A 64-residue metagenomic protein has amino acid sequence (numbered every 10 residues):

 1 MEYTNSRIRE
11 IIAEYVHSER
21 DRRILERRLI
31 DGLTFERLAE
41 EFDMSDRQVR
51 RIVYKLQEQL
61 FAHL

Functional and structural regions predicted by a protein language model:
M1-R20: Short, Lys/Arg-enriched anionic-surface-contact patches
H17-D31: Short amphipathic alpha helix immediately N-terminal
R37-F42: Short alpha-helical "recognition helix" segments of helix-turn-helix
R47: Key DNA-contact positions within bacterial/archaeal DNA-binding proteins
V53: Short amphipathic alpha-helical/adjacent loop interface patches that line ligand and macromolecule-binding sites
Q57-L64: C-terminal flanking helix
